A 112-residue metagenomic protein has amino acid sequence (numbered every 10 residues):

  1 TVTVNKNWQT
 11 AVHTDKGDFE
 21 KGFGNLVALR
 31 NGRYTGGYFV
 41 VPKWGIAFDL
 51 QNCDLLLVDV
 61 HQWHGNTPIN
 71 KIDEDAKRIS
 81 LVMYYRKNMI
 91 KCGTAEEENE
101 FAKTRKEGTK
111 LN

Functional and structural regions predicted by a protein language model:
T1-G32: Conserved double-stranded beta-helix
K21-G22, N31-N112: Catalytic core of Fe(II)/2-oxoglutarate
